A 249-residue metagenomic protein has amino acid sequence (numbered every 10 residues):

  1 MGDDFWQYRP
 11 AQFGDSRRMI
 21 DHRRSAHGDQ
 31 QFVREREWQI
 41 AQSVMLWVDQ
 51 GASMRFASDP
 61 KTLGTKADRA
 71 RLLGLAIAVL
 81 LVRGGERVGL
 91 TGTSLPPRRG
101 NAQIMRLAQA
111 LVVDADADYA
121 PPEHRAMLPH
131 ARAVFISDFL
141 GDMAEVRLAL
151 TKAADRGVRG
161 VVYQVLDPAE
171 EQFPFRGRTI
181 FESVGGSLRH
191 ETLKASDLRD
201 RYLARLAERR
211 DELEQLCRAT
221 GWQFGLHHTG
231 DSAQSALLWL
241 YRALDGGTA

Functional and structural regions predicted by a protein language model:
M1, F5-R18, R24-D29, V33-A249: Exposed, interaction-prone extracellular/peripheral surfaces
